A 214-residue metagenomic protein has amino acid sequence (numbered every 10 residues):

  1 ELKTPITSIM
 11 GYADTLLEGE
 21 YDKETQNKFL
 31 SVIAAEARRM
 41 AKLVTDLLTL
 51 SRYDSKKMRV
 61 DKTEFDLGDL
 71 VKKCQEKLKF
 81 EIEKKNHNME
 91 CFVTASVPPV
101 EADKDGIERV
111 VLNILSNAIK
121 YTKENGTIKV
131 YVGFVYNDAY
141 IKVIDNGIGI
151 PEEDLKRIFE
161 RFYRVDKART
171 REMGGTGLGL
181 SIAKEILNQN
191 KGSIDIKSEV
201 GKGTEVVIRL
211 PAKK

Functional and structural regions predicted by a protein language model:
L17-E24: Short acidic helix/loop segment immediately C-terminal to the autophosphorylated histidine in two-component histidine
T25, S55-V60, A95, P99-A102: Conserved micro-motifs of the catalytic ATP-binding
A35-M40: Short alpha-helical segment of the dimerization/phosphotransfer core of two-component systems
D61-D66, E83, N88-P98, V135: Conserved catalytic submotifs in the C-terminal HATPase_c
L67, G149-E160: Short helix N-cap motif at coil->helix boundaries in the Bergerat
H87, K191-G192: Conserved glycine-rich
N125-N137: Short beta-strand/loop element within the Bergerat-fold HATPase_c
